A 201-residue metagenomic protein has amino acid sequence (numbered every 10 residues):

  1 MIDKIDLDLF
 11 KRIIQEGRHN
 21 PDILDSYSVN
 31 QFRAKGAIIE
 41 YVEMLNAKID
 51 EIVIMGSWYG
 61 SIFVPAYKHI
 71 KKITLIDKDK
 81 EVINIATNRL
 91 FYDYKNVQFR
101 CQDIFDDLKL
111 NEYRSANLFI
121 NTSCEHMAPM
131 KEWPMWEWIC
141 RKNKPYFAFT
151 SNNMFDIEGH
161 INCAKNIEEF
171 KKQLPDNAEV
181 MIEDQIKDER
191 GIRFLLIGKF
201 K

Functional and structural regions predicted by a protein language model:
M1-A47: S-adenosyl-L-methionine
A47-G60: Conserved class I S-adenosyl-L-methionine
D50, K71, S115-N117: Conserved acidic residues
Y59-I70: Conserved SAM-binding loop of SAM-dependent methyltransferases across substrates and taxa, primarily the Class I
K71-D77: Conserved SAM-binding motif I beta-strand of class I
K78-L118: S-adenosyl-L-methionine
S115-K131: A short SAM/SAH-binding and catalytic strip from SAM-dependent methyltransferases
P129-L196: C-terminal substrate-binding/active-site "lid" region of AdoMet-derived donor-dependent transferases
